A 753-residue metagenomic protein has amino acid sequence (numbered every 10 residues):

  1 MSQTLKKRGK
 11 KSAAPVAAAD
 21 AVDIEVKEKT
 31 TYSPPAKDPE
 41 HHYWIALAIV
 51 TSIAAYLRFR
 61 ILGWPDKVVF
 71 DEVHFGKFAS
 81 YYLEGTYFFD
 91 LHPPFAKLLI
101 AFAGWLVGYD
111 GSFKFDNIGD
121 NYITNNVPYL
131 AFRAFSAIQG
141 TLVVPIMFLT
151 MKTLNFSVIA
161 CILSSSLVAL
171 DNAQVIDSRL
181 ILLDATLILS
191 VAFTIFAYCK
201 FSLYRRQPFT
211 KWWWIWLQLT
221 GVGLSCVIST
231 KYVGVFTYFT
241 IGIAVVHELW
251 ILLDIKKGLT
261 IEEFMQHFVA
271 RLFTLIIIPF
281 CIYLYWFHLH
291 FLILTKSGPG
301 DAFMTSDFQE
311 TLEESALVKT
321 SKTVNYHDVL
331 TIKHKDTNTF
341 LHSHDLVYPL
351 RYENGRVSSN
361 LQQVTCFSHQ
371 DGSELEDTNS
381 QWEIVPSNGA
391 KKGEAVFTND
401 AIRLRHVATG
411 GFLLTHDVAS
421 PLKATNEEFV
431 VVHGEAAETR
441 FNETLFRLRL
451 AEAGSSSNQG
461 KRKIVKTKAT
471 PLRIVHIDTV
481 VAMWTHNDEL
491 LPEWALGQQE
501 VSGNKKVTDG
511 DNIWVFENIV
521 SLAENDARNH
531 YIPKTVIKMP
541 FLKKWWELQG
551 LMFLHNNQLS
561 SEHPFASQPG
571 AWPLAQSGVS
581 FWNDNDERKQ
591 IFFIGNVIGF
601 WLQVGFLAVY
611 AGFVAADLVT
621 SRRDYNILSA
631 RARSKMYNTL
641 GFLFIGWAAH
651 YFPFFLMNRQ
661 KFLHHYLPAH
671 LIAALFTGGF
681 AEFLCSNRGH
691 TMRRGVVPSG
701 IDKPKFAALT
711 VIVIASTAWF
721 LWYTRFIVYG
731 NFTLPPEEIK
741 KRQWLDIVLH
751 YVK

Functional and structural regions predicted by a protein language model:
Q3-V22, V26-K27, L249, L259 (+9 more regions): Transmembrane helical bundles and short interhelical boundary loops of multi-pass, membrane-embedded
A54, C161-A169, L224, I228: Short helix- or helix-capping micro-motifs that position conserved polar/aromatic residues at function-defining sites
L62-K77, Y87-F102, D110-K114, V127-L130: Extracytoplasmic catalytic/substrate-binding loops of multi-pass membrane glycan-assembly enzymes
V69-F70, A173-L187, T230-V233: Short acidic/glycine- and proline-prone juxtamembrane loop motifs at membrane-interface regions of multi-pass membrane
N126, L130, A134-N155, F193 (+1 more regions): Transmembrane-helix motifs of polytopic, lipid-linked glycan transferases
K152-N155, T194-I215, V246-I251: Membrane-interface transmembrane helices that cradle and orient dolichyl/undecaprenyl
A197, S202-L203, L224, T237-I276 (+2 more regions): Perimembrane helix-loop-helix junctions
H290-P540: Lectin-like carbohydrate-binding module/patch detector with strong preference for beta-trefoil
